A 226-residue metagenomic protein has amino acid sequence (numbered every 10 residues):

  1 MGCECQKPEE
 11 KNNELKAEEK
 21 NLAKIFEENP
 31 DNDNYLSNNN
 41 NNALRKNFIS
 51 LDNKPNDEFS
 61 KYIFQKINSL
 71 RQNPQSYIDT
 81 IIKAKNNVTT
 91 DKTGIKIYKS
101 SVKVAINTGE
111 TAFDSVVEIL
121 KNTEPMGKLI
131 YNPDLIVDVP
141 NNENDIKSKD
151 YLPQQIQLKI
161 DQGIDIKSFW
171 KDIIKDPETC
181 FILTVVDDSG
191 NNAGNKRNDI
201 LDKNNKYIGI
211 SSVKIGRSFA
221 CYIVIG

Functional and structural regions predicted by a protein language model:
M1-E9, L183-T184: Polybasic, Ser/Thr-rich amphipathic helices
K7-E9, D31, N56, Q154: Generic low-complexity segments that are intrinsically disordered, proline-rich and/or Lys/Arg-biased
E9-N39: Long, low-complexity, highly charged intrinsically disordered regions that are enriched for acidic
E10, N32, S76, P125-G127 (+1 more regions): Intrinsically disordered, low-complexity segments enriched in proline/serine/threonine
E18-E19, A112-F113, E178: Short amphipathic alpha-helical segments that mediate assembly, nucleic-acid/protein binding, or membrane association
E27-P30, Q72-N73, N87-V88, G163 (+1 more regions): Short, flexible coil/linker elements and helix-boundary hinge sites characteristic of intrinsically disordered
N41-P153, Q157: A short alpha-helix/helix-coil micro-patch that ends at or immediately precedes a cysteine
D134, P140-G226: A well-ordered secondary-structure block
